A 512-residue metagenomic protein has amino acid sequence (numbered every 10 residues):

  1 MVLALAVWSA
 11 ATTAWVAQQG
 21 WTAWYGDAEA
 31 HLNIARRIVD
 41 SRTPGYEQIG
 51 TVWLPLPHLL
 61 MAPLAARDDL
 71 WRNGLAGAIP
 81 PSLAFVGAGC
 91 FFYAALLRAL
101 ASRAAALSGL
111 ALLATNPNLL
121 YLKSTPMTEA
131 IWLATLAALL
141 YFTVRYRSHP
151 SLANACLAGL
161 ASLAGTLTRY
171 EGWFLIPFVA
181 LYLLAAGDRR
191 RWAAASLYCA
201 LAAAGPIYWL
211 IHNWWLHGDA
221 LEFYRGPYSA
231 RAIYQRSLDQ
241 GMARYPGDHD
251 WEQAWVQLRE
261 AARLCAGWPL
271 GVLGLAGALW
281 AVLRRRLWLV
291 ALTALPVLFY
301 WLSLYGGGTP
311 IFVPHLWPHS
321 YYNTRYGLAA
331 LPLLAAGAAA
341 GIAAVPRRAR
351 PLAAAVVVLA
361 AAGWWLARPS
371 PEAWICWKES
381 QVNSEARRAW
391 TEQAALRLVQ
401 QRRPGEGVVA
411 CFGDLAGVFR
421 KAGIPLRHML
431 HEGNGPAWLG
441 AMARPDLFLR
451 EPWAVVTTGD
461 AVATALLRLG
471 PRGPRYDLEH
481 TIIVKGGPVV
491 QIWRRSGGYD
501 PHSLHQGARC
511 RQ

Functional and structural regions predicted by a protein language model:
V2-A6, A104-L107, L160, I176-P177 (+5 more regions): Signature aromatic-anchored transmembrane alpha helix within multi-pass, membrane-resident enzymes that catalyze glycan
T12-T13, A193-L275, F299-Y300: Membrane-lumen/periplasm interface segments of specific transmembrane helices in polyprenyl phosphate-linked
G50-W53, N118-I131: Short acidic/glycine- and proline-prone juxtamembrane loop motifs at membrane-interface regions of multi-pass membrane
I79-L100, A134, A138: Transmembrane-helix motifs of polytopic, lipid-linked glycan transferases
F92, L184, V256-Y300, A335-G337 (+2 more regions): Hydrophobic, aromatic-rich transmembrane alpha-helices and their immediate juxtamembrane boundary segments
L96, L359-A416, H505: Membrane-embedded, lumen/periplasm-facing catalytic core of multi-pass transferases that use lipid-linked donors
A99-L100, L139-L157, A185: Membrane-interface transmembrane helices that cradle and orient dolichyl/undecaprenyl
R145-P150, L175-P206, L210-I211, V282-R285: Perimembrane helix-loop-helix junctions
